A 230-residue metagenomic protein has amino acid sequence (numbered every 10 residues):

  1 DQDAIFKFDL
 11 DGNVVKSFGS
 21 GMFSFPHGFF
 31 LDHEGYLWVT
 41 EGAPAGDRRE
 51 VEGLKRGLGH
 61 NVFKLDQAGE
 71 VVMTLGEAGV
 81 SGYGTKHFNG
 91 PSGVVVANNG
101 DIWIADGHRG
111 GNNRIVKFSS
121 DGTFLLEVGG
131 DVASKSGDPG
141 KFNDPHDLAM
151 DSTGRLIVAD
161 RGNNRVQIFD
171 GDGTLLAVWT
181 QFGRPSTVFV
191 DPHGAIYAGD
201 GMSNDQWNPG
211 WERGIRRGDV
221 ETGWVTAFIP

Functional and structural regions predicted by a protein language model:
D1-P230: Eukaryotic scaffold repeat domains enriched in small/polar residues
